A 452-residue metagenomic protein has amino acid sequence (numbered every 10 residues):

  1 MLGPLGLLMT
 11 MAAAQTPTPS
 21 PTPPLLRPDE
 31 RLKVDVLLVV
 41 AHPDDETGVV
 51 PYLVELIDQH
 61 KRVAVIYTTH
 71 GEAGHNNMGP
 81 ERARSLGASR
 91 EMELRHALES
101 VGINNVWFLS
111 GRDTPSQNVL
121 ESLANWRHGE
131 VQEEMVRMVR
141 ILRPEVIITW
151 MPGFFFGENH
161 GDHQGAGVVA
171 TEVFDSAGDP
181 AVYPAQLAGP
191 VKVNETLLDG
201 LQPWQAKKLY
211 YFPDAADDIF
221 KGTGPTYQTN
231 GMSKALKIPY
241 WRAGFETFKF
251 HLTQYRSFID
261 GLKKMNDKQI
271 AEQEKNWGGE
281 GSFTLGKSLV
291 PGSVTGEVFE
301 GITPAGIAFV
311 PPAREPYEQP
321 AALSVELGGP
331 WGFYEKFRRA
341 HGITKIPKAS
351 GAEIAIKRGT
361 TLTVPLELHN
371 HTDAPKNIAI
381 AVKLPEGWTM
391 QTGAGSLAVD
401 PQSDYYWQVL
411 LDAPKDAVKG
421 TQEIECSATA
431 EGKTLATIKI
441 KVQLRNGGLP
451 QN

Functional and structural regions predicted by a protein language model:
M1-A12: Bacterial N-terminal signal peptides
T16-L142, Q164, T171-D175: Active-site rim/loop-helix segments in enzyme catalytic domains that contact anionic ligands
T16-V39, E121-S122, G129-H341, I346: Metal-dependent de-N-acetylase/amidase catalytic core
T47, G74-N76, Q117, E158 (+3 more regions): Generic domain-boundary/flexible-linker signal
Q59-K61, S176-P180, D373, D416-A417: Secondary-structure transition/capping motifs at alpha-helix termini and the adjoining loop/turn into the next element
I66, T149-W150, F212, K383-P385: Generic beta-strand/beta-sheet core signal
L323-N452: Long beta-sheet-rich domains in secretory-pathway and surface-associated proteins
